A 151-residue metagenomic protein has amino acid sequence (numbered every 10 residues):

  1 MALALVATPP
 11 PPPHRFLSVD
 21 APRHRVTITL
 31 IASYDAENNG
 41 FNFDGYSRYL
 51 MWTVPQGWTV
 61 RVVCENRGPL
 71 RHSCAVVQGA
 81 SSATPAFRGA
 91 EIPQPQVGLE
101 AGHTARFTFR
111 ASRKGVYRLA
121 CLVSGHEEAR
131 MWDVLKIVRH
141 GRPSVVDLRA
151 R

Functional and structural regions predicted by a protein language model:
M1-L3: Sec-dependent N-terminal signal peptides
L5-V6, P11, P22-H24, P95-R151: Extracellular/periplasmic metallocenter environments
P9-S18, E37: Conserved functional micro-motifs across diverse proteins
R15-V19, R48-V76, T104-R113, Y117: Beta-strand cores of secreted/periplasmic/IMS beta-sandwich domains, seen most often in copper-related folds
R23-T59: N-terminal edge beta-strand
T29, M51, R61, R118-A120 (+1 more regions): Ordered hydrophobic segments in well-structured contexts
A32-Y34, W58, C64-G68, V76-A80 (+3 more regions): A mature extracytoplasmic/lumenal domain signature
R67-A101, E127-V134: Histidine- and aromatic-enriched segments that form or immediately flank copper-ligand environments
